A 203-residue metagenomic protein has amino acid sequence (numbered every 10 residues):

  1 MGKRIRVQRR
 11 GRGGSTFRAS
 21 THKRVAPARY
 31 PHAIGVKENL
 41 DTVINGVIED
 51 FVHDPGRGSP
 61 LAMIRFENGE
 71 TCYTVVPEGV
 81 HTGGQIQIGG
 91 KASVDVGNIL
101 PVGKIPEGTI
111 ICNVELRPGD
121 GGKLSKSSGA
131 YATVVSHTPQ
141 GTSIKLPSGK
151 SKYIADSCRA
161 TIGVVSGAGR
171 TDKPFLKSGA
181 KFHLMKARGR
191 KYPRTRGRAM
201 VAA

Functional and structural regions predicted by a protein language model:
M1-S59, E78-A203: Basic, glycine/proline-rich low-complexity segments that contact nucleic acids
G56-R57, I64-F66: Structural recognition of beta-strand segments within beta-rich domains
P60-M63, T71-Y73, G122: S1/OB-fold single-stranded RNA-binding interface
F66-G69, S148: Short acidic-glycine loop/turn motifs at beta-strand connectors
G69-H81: Beta-strand/loop nucleic-acid-binding surfaces
